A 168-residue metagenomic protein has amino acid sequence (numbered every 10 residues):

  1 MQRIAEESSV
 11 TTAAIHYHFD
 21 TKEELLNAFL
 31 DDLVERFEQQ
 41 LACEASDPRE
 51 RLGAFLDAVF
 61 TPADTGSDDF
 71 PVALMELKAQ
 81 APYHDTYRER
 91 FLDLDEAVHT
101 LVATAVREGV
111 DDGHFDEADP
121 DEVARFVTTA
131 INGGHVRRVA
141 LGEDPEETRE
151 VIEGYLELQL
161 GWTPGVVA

Functional and structural regions predicted by a protein language model:
M1-A28: Helix-turn-helix
E23-E24, Q39, E89: Residue-level preference for short helical/loop micro-motifs built around acidic side chains
A28, Q39-V72, V123-V127, R149: Hydrophobic alpha-helical connector segments
D31-F37: Short, basic, alpha-helical segments at the C-terminal edge of helix-turn-helix-like DNA-binding modules
Q40, A81, G134-R138: Membrane-embedded alpha-helical segments of multi-pass transporters/permeases
D57-T104: Short secondary-structure transition hinges
P71, T86-E96, V110-L156, G165-A168: Hydrophobic/aromatic-rich alpha-helical bundle segments in the mid-to-C-terminal region
